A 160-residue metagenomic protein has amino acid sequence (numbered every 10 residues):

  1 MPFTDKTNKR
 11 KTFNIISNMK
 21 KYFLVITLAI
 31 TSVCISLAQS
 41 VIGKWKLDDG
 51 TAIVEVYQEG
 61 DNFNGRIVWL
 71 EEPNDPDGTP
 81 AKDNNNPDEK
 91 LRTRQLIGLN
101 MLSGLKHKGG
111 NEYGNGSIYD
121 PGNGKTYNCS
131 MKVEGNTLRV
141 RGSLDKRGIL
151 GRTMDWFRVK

Functional and structural regions predicted by a protein language model:
M1-S40: Bacterial Sec-dependent N-terminal signal peptides
F3, Q58-D61, K132-N136, F157-K160: A short, sequence-level motif marking secondary-structure junctions
S36-V41, L70, K146-L150: Short beta-strand segments and strand-loop junctions that repeat across beta-rich extracellular domains
I42, D48-G50, V54-D120, T126-Y127 (+1 more regions): Central antiparallel beta-sheet cores of small beta-barrel/beta-sandwich binding domains
K46-L47, G148: Structural recognition of beta-strand segments within beta-rich domains
T51-A52, S143-D145: Short beta-turn/strand-loop junction motif enriched in small, turn-promoting residues
I118-G135, V140-S143: Acidic, glycine-rich flexible loop segments
T137, D145-K160: Edge beta-strand at a domain terminus
